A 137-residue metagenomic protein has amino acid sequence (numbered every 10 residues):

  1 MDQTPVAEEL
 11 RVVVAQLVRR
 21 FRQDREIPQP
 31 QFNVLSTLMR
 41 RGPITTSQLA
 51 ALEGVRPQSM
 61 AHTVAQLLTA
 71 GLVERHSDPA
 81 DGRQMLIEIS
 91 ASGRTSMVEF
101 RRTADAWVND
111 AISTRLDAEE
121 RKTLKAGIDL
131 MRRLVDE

Functional and structural regions predicted by a protein language model:
M1-A7, A118-E137: C-terminal regulatory/oligomerization modules of transcriptional regulators
M1-F32, R133: N-terminal leader segment of winged-helix/HTH proteins
V12-Q16, N33-M39, T95, K122: Pre-recognition alpha-helix immediately N-terminal to the DNA-recognition helix within helix-turn-helix or winged-helix
V14, E53, M97, I128: Short amphipathic alpha-helical/adjacent loop interface patches that line ligand and macromolecule-binding sites
L17-R20, D24, A70, R115 (+1 more regions): Short, leucine/isoleucine-rich alpha-helical interaction segments at C-terminal helix-coil junctions
V18-S59, A70, L86: N-terminal helix-turn-helix DNA-binding core of bacterial DNA-binding proteins
H62: DNA-binding alpha-helical recognition surfaces that contact promoter or target DNA
A65-T123, D136: Charged, amphipathic alpha-helical coiled-coil/dimerization segments
